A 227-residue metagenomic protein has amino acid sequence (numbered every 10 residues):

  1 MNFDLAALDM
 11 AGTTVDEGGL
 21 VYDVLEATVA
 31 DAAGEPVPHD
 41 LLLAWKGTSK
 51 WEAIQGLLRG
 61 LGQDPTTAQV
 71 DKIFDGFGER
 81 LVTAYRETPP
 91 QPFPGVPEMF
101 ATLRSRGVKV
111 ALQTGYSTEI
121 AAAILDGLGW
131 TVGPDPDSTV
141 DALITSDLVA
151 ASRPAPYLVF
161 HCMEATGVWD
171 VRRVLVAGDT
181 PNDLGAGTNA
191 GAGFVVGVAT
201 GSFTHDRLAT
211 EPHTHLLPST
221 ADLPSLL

Functional and structural regions predicted by a protein language model:
N2-P97, S105-R106: N-terminal helical cap/lid subdomain that shapes the substrate entry/recognition surface in HAD-like hydrolases
V24, A53, I120-A123, A186 (+2 more regions): Phosphate- and divalent-cation-binding pockets in alpha/beta enzyme and binding domains that engage nucleotide-derived
A32, L57-L61, P97, A101-A111 (+2 more regions): Substrate-recognition/cap helix-loop segment adjacent to the acidic, metal-dependent catalytic center of Asp-based
L41-K46, Q69-D71, P134-A151: A short, structured active-site edge motif that brings together acidic residues
K109, R173, F194: Residues at the starts of beta-strands that form the adenosine-phosphate
L128-T145, R207-S225: Structural recognition of alpha->loop->beta junctions
S152-L184: Conserved Lys-Pro-Asp/Glu-containing loop-to-beta segment of HAD-superfamily phosphomonoesterases, centered on
V176-H215: Acidic, Mg2+-coordinating phosphoryl-transfer loop and its flanking beta/alpha structural elements, shared across
